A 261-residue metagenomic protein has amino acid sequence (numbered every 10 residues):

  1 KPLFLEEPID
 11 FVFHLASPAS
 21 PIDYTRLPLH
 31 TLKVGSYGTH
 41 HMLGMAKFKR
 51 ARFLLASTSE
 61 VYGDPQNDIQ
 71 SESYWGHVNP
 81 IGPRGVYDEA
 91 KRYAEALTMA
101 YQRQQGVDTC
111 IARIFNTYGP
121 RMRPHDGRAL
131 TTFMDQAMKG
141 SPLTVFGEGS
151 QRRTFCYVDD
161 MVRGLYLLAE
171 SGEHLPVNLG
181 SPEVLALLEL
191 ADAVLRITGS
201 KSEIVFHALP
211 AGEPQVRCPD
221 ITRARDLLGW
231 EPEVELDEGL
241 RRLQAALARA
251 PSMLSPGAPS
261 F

Functional and structural regions predicted by a protein language model:
K1-T117, D159, R241-R242, A246-A250 (+1 more regions): N-terminal Rossmann-like NAD(P)+-binding domain of SDR-like oxidoreductases, especially those catalyzing
L32, M122-R123, T154: Nucleotide-sugar-dependent glycosyltransferase donor-binding/catalytic pocket residues
M42, A94, T98, F133 (+2 more regions): Aromatic/hydrophobic pocket-lining residues that form π-stacking "cages" and hydrophobic walls in ligand
Y62, I69-Q70, M122, V145 (+1 more regions): Short clusters of hydrophobic/aromatic residues that line enzyme substrate/ligand-binding pockets
G63-Q66, R121, L187, E213: A short beta-to-alpha transition loop/helix N-cap that caps and shapes the active-site region
D68-I69, P124-T132: A glycine/serine/threonine-rich, flexible loop-to-helix segment that serves as the NAD(P) cofactor-binding "lid"
G82, M122-D126, E183, P232: Residue-level signature of the cytosolic catalytic core of signaling kinases
N116, D135-F261: C-terminal substrate-binding subdomain of Rossmann-fold SDR/epimerase-dehydratase oxidoreductases
